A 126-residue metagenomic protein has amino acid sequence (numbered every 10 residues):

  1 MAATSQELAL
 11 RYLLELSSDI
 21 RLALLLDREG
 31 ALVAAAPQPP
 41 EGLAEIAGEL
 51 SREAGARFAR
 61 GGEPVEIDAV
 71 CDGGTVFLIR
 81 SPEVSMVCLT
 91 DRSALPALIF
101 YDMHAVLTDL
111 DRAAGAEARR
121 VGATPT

Functional and structural regions predicted by a protein language model:
M1-L22, R28-T126: Acidic, low-complexity cytosolic segments
